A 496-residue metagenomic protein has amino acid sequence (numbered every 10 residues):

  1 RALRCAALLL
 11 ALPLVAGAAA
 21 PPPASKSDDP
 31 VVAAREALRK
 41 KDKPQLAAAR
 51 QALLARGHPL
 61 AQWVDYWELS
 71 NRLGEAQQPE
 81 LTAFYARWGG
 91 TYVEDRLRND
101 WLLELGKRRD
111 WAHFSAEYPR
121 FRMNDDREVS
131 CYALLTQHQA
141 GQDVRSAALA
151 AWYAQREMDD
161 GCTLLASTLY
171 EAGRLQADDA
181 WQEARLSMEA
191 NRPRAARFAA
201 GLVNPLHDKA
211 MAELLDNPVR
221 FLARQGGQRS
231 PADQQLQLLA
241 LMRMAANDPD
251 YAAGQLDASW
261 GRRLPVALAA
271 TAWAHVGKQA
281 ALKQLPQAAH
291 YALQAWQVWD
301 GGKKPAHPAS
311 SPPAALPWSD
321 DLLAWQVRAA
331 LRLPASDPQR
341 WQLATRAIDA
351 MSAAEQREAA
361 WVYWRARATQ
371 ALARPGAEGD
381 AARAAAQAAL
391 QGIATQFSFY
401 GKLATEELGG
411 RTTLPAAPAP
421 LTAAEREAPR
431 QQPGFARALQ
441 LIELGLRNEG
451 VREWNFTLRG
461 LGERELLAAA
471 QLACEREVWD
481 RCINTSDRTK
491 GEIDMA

Functional and structural regions predicted by a protein language model:
C5-P13: Bacterial N-terminal signal peptides
G17-A496: Cell-wall glycan-active module
